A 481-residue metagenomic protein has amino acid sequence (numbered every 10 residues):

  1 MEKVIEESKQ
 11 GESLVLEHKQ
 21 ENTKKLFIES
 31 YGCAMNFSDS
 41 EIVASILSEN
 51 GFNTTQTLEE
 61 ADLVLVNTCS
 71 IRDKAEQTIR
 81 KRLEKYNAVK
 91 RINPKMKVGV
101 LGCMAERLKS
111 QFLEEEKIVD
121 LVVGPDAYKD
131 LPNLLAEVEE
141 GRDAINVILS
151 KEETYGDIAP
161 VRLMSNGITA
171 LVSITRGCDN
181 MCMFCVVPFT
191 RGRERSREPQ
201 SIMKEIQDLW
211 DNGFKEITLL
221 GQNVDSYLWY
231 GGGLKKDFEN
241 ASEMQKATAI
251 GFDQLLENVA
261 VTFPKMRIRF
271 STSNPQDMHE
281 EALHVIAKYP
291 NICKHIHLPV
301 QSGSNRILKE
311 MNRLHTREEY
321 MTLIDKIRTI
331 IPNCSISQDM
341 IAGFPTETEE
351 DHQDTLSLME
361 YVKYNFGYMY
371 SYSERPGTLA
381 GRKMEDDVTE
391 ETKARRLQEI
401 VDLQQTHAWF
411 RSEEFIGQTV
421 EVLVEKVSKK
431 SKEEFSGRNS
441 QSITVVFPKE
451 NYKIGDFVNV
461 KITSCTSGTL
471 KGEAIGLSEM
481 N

Functional and structural regions predicted by a protein language model:
M1, A380-N481: Terminal RNA-binding accessory module
M1-Y227, G251, E318-T329, Q353-Y361 (+3 more regions): Proteins enriched for Cys/Gly/acidic motifs involved in redox and nucleic-acid/cofactor modification
E29, L101, L220-Q222, S271-S273 (+7 more regions): Generic beta-strand/beta-sheet core signal
S30, T55, E310, G367 (+1 more regions): Thr-Gly-centered strand-to-loop micro-motif
V98-G102, R107, D211-E350, E360: Conserved SAM/AdoMet-binding glycine-rich loop
M164-I168, C178-N180, I292, S302 (+5 more regions): Short flexible coil/turn linkers enriched for glycine and charged/polar residues that connect secondary-structure
C182, I202, L219, F270 (+6 more regions): Conserved, mostly hydrophobic/aromatic
N305, I336, E374-G381: Short acidic (Asp/Glu) and glycine-rich catalytic loops that position anionic groups and cofactors
